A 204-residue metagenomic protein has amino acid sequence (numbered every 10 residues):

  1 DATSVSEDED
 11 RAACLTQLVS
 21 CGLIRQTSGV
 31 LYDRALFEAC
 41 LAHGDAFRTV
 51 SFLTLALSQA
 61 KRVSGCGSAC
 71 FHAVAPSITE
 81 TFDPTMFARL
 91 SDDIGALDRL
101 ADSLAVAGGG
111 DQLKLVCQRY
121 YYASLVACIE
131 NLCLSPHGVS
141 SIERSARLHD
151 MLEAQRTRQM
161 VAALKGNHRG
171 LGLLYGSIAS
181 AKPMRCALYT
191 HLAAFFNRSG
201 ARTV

Functional and structural regions predicted by a protein language model:
D1-C66, A73-F87: Donor-binding/catalytic cores of nucleotide-activated saccharide and glycerol-phosphate transferases/polymerases
A2-D10, L41-L53, A96-D98, E143-R144 (+2 more regions): Short charge-dense sequence patches
A13-C14, Q112, R147: Exposed alpha-helical structural elements
Q26, S91-G95, R119: Alpha-helix N-cap/helix-start motif at coil-to-helix transitions, marked by capping-box chemistry
S68-P76, F82-G109, A127, N131-R158: Catalytic core of nucleotide-sugar-dependent glycosyltransferases
D111-E130: Amphipathic alpha-helical protein-interaction segments enriched in hydrophobic
L134-V204: Membrane-interface aromatic/basic loop that binds lipid-linked glycans or pyrophosphate carriers, typified by
